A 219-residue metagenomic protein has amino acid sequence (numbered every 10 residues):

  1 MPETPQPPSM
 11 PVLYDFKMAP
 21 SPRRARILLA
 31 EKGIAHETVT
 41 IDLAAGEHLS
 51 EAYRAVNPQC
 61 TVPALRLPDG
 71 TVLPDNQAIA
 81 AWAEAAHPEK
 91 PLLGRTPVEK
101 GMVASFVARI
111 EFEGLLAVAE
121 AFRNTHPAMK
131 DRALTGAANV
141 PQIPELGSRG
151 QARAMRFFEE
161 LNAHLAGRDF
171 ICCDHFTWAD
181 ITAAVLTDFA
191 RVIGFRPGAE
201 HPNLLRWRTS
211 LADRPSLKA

Functional and structural regions predicted by a protein language model:
M1-P141: GST-like domain detector, emphasizing the conserved glutathione-binding G-site in the N-terminal thioredoxin-like
P5-Q6, F112-S210: GST-like fold's C-terminal all-alpha helical module
A45, A55, G94-R95, C172-D174 (+2 more regions): Generic structural "secondary-structure junction" signal
P63-R66, I171, K218: Short beta-strand(s) of the beta-wing in winged-helix/HTH DNA-binding folds
